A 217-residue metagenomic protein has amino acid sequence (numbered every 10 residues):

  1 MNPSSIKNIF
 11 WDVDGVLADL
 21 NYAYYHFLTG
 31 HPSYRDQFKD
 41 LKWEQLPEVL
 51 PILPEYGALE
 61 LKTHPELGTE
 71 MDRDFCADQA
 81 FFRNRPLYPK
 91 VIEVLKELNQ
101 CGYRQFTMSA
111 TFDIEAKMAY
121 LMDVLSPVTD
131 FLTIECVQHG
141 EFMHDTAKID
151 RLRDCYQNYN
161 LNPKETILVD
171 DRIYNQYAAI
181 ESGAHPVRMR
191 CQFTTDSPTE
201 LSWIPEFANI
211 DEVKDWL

Functional and structural regions predicted by a protein language model:
M1-T63, S182: Active-site neighborhood of HAD-like aspartate-dependent phosphohydrolases
P3-S4, C101-Y103, Y159-E165: Glycine-rich phosphate-binding loop signature in dinucleotide/nucleotide-binding domains
L50-K96, Y103: Metal-dependent phosphoesterase signature
F82, P86, V91-D123, E135-Q138: Substrate-recognition element of Asp-dependent hydrolases with the DxDx(T/V) motif
F112-T166: Substrate-recognition "cap/lid" segment bordering the active-site pocket of phosphatases
E135-V137, S202-E212: Short acidic-hydrophobic, aromatic-tinged amphipathic segments that line or gate anion-handling sites
L152-N158, I210-L217: Short amphipathic alpha-helix with an adjacent loop that forms part of the alpha/beta core around
P163-P205: Acidic, Mg2+-coordinating phosphoryl-transfer loop and its flanking beta/alpha structural elements, shared across
